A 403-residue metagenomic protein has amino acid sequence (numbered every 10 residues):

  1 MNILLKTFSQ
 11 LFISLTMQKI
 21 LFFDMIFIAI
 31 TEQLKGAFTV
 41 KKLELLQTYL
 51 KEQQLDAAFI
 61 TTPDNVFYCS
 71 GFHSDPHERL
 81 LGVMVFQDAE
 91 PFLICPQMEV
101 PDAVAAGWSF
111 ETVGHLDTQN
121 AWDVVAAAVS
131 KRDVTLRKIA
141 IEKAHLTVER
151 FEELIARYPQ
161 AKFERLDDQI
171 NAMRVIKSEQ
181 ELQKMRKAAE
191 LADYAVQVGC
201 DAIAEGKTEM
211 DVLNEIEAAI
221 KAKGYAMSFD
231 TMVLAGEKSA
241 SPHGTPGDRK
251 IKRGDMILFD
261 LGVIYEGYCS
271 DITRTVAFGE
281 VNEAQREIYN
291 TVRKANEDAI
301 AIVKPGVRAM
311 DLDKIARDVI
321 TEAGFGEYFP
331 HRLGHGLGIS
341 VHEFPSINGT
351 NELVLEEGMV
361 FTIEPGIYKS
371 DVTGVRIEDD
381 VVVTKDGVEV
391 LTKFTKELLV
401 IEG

Functional and structural regions predicted by a protein language model:
N2, K6-T7, K19-I26: Polybasic, lysine-rich low-complexity intrinsically disordered segments
F23, F27-G403: Active-site neighborhoods and metal-handling regions in enzymes and metal-associated proteins
